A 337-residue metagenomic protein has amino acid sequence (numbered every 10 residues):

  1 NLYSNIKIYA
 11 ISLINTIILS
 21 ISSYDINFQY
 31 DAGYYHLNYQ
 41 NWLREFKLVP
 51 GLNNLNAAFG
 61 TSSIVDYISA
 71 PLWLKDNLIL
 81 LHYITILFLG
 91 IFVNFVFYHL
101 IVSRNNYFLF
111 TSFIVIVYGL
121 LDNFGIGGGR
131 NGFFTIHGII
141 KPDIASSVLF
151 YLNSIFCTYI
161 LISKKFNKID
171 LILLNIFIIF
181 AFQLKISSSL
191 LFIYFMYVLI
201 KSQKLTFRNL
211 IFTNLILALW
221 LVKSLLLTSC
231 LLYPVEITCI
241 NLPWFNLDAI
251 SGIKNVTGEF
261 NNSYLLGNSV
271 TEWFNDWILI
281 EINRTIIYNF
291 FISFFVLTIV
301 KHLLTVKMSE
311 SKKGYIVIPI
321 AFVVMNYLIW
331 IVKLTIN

Functional and structural regions predicted by a protein language model:
Y3, L190-N214: Perimembrane helix-loop-helix junctions
L19-F113, T135-H137: Active-site lumenal/periplasmic loops and adjacent helix-entry segments of GT-C-fold, multi-pass membrane
I21-D25, D122-G138, F182, K301-M308 (+1 more regions): Transmembrane-helix signature of polytopic, lipid-linked glycan biosynthesis machinery
Y24-N27, I68, F207-L297: Membrane-lumen/periplasm interface segments of specific transmembrane helices in polyprenyl phosphate-linked
F88-R104, V270-K312: Hydrophobic, aromatic-rich transmembrane alpha-helices and their immediate juxtamembrane boundary segments
Y107-F124, L173-I176, S293-T298, K307-K333: Transmembrane alpha-helix segments characteristic of polytopic inner-membrane glycan-assembly/cell-envelope
Y159-F180, F207: Short hydrophobic alpha-helices at membrane interfaces in multi-pass membrane enzymes
D170-I186, L190-F195, L215, S229: Membrane-interface alpha helices of multi-pass inner-membrane proteins
